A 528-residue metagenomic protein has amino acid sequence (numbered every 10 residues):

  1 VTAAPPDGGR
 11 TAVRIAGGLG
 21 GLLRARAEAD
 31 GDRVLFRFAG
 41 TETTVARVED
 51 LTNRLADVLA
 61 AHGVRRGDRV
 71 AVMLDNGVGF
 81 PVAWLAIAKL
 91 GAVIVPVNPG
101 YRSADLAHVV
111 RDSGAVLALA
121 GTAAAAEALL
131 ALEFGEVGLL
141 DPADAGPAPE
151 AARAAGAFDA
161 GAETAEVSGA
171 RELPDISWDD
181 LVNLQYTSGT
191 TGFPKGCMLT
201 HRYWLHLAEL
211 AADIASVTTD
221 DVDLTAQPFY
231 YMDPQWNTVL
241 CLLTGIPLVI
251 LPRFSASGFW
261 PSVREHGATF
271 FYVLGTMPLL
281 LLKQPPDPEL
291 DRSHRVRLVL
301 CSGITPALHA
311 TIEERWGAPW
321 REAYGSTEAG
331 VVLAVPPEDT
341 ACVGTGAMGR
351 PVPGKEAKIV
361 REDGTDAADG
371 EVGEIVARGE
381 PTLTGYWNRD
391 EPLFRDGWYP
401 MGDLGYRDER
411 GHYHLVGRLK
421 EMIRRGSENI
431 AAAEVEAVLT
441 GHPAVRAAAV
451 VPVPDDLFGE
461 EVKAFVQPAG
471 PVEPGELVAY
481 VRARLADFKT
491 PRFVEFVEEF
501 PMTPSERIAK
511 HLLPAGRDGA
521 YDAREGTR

Functional and structural regions predicted by a protein language model:
V13-A16, D32-G77, P81-L85, R102-A107 (+1 more regions): Conserved AMP-binding/adenylate-forming core of the ANL superfamily
G31-D32, G156-A157, V167-Y186, F193 (+1 more regions): Conserved pre-ATP/AMP-binding loop-to-beta segment of ANL
A39, D57, A61-H62, K89-E163 (+2 more regions): Structural core segment of the AMP-binding/adenylate-forming
E49-D57, W178, N183, C197-T218 (+2 more regions): Conserved structural elements of the adenylate-forming
Y101-A104, A118, G379, T384-G385 (+4 more regions): AMP-binding/adenylate-forming catalytic core of the ANL superfamily
L205-V222, Y230-T269, Q284: Conserved AMP-binding/adenylation subdomain of ANL enzymes
L243, E265-V273, L282-C342, E356: Gly/Ser/Thr-rich phosphate-binding loop
R350-G354, D363-D396, I430, V472: Conserved ATP/PPi-binding loop(s) of AMP-dependent carboxylate-activating enzymes
